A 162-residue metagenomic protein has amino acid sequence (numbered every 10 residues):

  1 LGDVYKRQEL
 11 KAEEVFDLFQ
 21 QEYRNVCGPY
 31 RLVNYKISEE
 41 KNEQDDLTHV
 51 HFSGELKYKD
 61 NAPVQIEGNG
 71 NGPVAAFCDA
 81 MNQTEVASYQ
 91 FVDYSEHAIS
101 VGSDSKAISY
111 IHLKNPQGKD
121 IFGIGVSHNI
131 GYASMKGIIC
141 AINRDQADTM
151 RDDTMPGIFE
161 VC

Functional and structural regions predicted by a protein language model:
D3-C162: Terminal or standalone catalytic/regulatory effector modules within metabolic enzymes and repeat proteins
